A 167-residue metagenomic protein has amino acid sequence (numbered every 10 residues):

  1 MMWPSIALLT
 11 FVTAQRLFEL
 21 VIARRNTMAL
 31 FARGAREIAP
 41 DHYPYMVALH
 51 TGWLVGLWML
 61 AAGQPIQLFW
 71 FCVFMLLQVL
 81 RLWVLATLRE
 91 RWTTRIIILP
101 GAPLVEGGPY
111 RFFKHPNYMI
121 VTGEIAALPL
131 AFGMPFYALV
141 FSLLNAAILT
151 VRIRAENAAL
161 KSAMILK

Functional and structural regions predicted by a protein language model:
M1-P4: Feature marks short, highly hydrophobic, charge-poor N-terminal signal-anchor/signal peptide-like helices that anchor
I6-T10, M46-L49, C72, L139-V140: Hydrophobic H-region at the start of alpha-helical membrane spans
L9-A23: N-terminal signal-anchor/start-transfer transmembrane helix
F11-A14, G52-G56, C72-L76, L80: Hydrophobic alpha-helical transmembrane segments of multipass integral membrane proteins, especially permease/channel
A14-L17, A48, M75, F113: Alpha-helical architecture
I22-H42, P65-K167: Cytosolic-biased juxtamembrane loops and peripheral soluble domains of multi-pass membrane proteins
A39-I66: Long, highly hydrophobic alpha-helical transmembrane signal-anchor segments
